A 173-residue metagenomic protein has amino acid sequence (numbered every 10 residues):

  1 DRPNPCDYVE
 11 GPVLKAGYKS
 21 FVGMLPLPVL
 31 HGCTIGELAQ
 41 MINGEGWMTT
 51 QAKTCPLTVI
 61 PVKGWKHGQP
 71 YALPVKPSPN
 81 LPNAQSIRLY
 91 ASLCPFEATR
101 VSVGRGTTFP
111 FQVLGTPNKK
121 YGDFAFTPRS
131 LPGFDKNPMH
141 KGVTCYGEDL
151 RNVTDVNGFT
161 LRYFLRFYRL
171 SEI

Functional and structural regions predicted by a protein language model:
R2-P3, V62-K63, T116, V153: Active-site-proximal beta-strand/loop segments in catalytic clefts of secreted hydrolases
R2-P5, E37-E45, T99-V103: Noncatalytic linker/hinge segments flanking ATPase motor cores
R2-Y18: Glycine-rich, charge-decorated loop segments at or immediately adjacent to ligand/cofactor-binding or catalytic sites
Y18-S92: Conserved anion/nucleotide-ligand pocket segment
C33, E37, T108, F159: Conserved active-site and cofactor/substrate-binding residues in soluble primary-metabolism enzymes
T50, G104, M139-K141: Sterically constrained small-residue positions within well-ordered secondary structures of folded domains
K63-D135: ATP/pyrophosphate-binding catalytic subdomain of soluble kinases
F109-P110, G115-I173: Conserved functional hotspot residues or short segments at active or partner-binding sites across diverse domains
